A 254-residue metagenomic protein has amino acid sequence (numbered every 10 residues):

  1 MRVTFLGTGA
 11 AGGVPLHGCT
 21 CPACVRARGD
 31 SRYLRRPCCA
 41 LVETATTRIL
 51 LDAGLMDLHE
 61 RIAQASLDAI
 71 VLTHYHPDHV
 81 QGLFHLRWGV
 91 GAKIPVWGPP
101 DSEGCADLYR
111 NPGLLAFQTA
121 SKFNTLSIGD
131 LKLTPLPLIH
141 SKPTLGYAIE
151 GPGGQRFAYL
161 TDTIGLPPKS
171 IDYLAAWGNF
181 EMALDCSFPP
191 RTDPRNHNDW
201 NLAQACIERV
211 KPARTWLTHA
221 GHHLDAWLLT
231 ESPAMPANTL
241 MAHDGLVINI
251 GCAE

Functional and structural regions predicted by a protein language model:
M1-Q64, T119-S170, D244-E254: Core dinuclear metal-dependent hydrolase active-site scaffold
T8, Y75, H85, S187 (+1 more regions): Flexible loop residues that form catalytic and substrate-binding hotspots at small-molecule/glycan-binding clefts
A10, M56, P77, E103 (+2 more regions): Residue-level marker for beta-strand->alpha-helix junctions and adjacent short loops that shape enzyme
R48-W97, G178-E181: Active-site metal-binding motif and surrounding structural segment of the metallo-beta-lactamase
L51, T73, Y159-T161, L184 (+1 more regions): Active-site flanking residues adjacent to catalytic metal/cofactor-binding acidic residues
I94-E103, R214-T218: Short internal beta-strands
C105-A116, W227-P236: Short, aromatic/basic amphipathic alpha-helical patches
G165-C252: Cap/insert and terminal regions of metallo-dependent hydrolase folds
